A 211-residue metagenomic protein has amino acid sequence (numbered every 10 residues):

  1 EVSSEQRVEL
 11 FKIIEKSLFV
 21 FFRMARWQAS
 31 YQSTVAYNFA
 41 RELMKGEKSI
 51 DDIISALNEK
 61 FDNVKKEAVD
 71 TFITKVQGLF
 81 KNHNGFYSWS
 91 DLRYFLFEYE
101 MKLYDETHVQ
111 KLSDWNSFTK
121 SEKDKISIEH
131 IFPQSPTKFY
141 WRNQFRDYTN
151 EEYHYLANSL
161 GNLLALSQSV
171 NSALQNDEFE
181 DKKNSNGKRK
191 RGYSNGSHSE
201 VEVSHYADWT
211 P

Functional and structural regions predicted by a protein language model:
E1-K102, D208-T210: A cross-family structural signal marking well-folded subdomains
N58-E200: Betabetaalpha-Me/HNH-type nuclease active-site subdomain
E200-P211: Conserved catalytic alpha/beta cores of large enzymes that bind or transform nucleotide phosphates and polynucleotides
